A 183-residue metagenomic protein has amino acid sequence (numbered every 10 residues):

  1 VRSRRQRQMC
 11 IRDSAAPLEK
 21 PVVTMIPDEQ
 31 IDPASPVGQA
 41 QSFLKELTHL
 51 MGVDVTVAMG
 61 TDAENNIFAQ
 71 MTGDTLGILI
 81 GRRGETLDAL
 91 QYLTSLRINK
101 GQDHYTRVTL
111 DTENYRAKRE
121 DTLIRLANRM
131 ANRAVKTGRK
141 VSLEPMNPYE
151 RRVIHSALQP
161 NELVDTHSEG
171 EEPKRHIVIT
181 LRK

Functional and structural regions predicted by a protein language model:
V1-D13: Single conserved hydrophobic/aromatic residue that forms the stacking wall/gate of nucleotide- or nucleobase-binding
S3, R83-T86, L123: Short, conserved glycine- and acidic-residue-centered signature motifs in active-site or ligand-binding loops
R4, T61-D62, G170-P173: Short, glycine-/polar-rich solvent-exposed loops and beta-turns at beta-strand/coil boundaries
D13-A16, R182: Basic Arg/Gly/Lys-rich low-complexity intrinsically disordered segments
P17-G38: N-terminal presequence-like segments and adjacent domain-start helices
I31-T109: Short, highly charged
D54, S95-N99, H104-D111, A117 (+3 more regions): P-loop/Walker A NTP-binding module and the surrounding RecA-like catalytic core of P-loop NTPases
L126: Phosphate-binding P-loop/Walker A region and its immediate neighborhood
